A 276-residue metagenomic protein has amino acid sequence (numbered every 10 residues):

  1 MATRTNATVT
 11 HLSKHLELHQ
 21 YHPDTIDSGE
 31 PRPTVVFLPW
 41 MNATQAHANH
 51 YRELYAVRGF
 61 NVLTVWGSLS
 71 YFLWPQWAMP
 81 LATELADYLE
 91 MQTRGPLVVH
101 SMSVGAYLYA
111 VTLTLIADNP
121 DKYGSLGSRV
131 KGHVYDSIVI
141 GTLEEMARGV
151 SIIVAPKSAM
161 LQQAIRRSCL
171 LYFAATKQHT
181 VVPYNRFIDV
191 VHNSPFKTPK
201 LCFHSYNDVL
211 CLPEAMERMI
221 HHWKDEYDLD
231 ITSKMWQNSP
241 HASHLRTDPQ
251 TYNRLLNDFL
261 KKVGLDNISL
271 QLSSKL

Functional and structural regions predicted by a protein language model:
A2-Y71: Short, surface-exposed "cap/lid" segments of acyl-processing enzymes
W40-M41, V139, Y206-D208: Residue-level signal for short, function-critical loop segments
S68-T93: Catalytic nucleophile-loop/oxyanion-hole region of alpha/beta-hydrolase and closely related hydrolase-like folds
L97-S103, H133, C202: Conserved alpha/beta-hydrolase fold motif
L108-N119, H133: Short glycine-enriched nucleophile-adjacent loop and the immediately C-terminal alpha-helix near the catalytic center
L126-H179: Hydrolase active-site cap/lid region
Q163-D258, K262-V263, I268: Serine-hydrolase catalytic core
